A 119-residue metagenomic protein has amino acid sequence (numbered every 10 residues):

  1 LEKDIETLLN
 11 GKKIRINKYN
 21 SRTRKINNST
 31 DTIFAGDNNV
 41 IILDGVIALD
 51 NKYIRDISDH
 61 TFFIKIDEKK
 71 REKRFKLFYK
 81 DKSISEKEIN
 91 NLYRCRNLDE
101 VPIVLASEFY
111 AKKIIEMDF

Functional and structural regions predicted by a protein language model:
L1-N39, R94: ATP-dependent small-molecule kinase phosphotransfer cores that center on conserved nucleotide phosphate-binding segments
K3-E6, D56, K73, N91: Replace "anionic and nucleotidyl ligands
I16-K18, I42, F63, E116: A structural signal for short, well-ordered beta-strand segments and their strand-loop junctions that often border
N20, I47, F119: A broadly conserved detector of short glycine/acidic/proline-rich loop/turn motifs that flank catalytic sites and bind
I26-F78: ATP-dependent NMP and nucleoside kinases share a basic, alpha-helical "lid"
N51, K80-F119: Small-molecule kinase domains that catalyze NTP-dependent phosphoryl transfer to phosphate-bearing small molecules
